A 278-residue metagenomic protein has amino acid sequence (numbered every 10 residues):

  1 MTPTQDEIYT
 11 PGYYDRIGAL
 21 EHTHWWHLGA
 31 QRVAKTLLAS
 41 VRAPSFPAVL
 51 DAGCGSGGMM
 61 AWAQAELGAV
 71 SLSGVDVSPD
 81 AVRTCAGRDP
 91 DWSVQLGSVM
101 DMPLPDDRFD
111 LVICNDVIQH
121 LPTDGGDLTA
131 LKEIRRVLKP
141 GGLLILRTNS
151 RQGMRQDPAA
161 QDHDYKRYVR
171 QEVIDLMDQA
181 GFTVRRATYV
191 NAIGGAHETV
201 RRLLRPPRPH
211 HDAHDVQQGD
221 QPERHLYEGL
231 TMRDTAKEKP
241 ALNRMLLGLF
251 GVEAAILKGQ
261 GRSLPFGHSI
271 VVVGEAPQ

Functional and structural regions predicted by a protein language model:
M1-I17, H214-L230, D234: N-terminal, positively charged/glycine-rich alpha-helical extensions of SAM-dependent methyltransferases
M1-P105, L111-N115, L131, S263-I270: Conserved N-terminal segment of class I S-adenosyl-L-methionine
L111-G125: A short SAM/SAH-binding and catalytic strip from SAM-dependent methyltransferases
L128-L143: A short glycine-rich, Lys/Arg-flanked "PGG" loop and its adjoining helix->strand segment in the class I
L144-K166, E172-D175: Short, glycine-/aromatic-enriched active-site segment of Class I SAM-dependent methyltransferases
F182-A192: Conserved S-adenosyl-L-methionine
M245-Q278: C-terminal lobe and adjacent flexible extensions of AdoMet/dcAdoMet transferase-like proteins
